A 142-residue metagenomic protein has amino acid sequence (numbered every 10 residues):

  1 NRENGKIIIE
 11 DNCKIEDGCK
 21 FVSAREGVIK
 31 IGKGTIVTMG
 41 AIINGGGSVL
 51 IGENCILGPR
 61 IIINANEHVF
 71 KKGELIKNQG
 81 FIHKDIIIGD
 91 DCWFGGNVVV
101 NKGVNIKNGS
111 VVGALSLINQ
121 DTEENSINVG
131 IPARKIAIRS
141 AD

Functional and structural regions predicted by a protein language model:
N1-V104, I131, R139-S140: Flexible, glycine/small-residue-enriched loop-and-beta-strand segment within the central core of proteins
V104, L115-S116, T122, I131: Short beta-to-alpha loop/turn elements within the nucleotide-binding domains of ABC transporters
K107-N108: Short coil-to-helix segment of the ABC ATPase nucleotide-binding domain corresponding to the Q-loop/switch region
Q120, A137: Short helix N-cap motif at coil->helix boundaries in the Bergerat
